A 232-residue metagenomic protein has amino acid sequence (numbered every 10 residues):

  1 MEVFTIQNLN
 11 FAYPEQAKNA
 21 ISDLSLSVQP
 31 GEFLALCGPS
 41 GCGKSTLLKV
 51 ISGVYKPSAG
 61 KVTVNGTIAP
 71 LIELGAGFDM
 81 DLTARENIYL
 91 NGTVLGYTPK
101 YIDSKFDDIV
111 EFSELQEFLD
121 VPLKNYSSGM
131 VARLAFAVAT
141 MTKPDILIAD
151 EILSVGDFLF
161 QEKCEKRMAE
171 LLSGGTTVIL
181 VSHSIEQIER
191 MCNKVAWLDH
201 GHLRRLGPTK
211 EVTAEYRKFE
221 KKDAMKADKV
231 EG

Functional and structural regions predicted by a protein language model:
M1-V3, A12-D23: A short, flexible loop at the N-terminus of ABC-type nucleotide-binding domains that lies
C37-P39: The feature captures the beta-strand-to-loop junction immediately N-terminal to the Walker
Y89, Y101-F118, A137: Conserved ABC ATPase "signature" region
S182-H183: H-loop/switch region of ABC-family ATPase nucleotide-binding domains
I188-R190: A short, surface-exposed alpha-helical micro-motif characterized by mixed small hydrophobic and charged/polar residues
H200-G201, Y216: Conserved ABC ATPase "signature" C-loop
